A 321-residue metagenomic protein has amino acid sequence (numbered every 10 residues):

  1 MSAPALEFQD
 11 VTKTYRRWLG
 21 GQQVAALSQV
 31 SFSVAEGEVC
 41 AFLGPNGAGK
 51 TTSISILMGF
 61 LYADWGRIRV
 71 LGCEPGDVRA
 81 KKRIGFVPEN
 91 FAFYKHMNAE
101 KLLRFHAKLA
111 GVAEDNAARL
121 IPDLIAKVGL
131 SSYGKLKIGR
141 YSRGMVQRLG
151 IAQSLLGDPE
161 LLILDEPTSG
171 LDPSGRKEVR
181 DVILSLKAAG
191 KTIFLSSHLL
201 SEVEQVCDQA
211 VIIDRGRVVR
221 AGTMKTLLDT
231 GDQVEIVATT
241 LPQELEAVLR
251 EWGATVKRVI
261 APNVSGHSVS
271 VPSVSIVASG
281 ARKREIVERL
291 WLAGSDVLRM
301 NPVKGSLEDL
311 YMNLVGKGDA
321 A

Functional and structural regions predicted by a protein language model:
S2-A3, V277-A321: C-terminal coupling/interaction segments
A3-F8, K13-D214, V219-R220: ABC transporter nucleotide-binding domains
A80, T223, E244-V248, E285-I286 (+1 more regions): Hydrophobic side chains in well-ordered alpha-helices
G129, G253, G294: Short glycine-rich hinge loops at helix-strand junctions in the catalytic core of two-component histidine kinases
G139, L200, N263, K304-G305: Conserved beta-strand edge residues that scaffold enzyme active sites
R180-V277: ABC transporter nucleotide-binding domain
